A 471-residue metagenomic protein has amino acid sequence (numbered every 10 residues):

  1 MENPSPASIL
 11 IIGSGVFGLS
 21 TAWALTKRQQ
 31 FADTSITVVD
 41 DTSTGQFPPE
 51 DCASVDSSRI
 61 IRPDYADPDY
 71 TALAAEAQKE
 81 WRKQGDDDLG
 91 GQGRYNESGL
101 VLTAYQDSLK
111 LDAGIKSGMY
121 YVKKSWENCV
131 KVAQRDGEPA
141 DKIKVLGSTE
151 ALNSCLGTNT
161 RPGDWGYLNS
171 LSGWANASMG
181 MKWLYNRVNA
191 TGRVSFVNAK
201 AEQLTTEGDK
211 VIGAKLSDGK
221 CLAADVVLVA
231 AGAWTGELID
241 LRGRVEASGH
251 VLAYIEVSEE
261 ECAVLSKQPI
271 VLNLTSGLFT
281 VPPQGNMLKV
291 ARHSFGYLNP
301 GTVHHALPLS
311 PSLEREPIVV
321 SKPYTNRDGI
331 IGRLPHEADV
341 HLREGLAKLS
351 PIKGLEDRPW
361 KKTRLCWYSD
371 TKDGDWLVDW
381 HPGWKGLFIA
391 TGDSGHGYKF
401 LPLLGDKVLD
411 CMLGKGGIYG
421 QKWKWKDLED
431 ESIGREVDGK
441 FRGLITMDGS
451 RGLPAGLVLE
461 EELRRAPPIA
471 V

Functional and structural regions predicted by a protein language model:
E2-F17, T37: Beta1/beta-strand and adjacent pyrophosphate-binding region of the FAD-binding site in flavoprotein oxidoreductases
L10-I12, V39, A214, C221-T235 (+1 more regions): Short hydrophobic core segments
W23-R28, G91-G99, C221-V226, A231-G386: Active-site substrate-recognition segment that forms the wall of the catalytic cavity or substrate channel
T26-A53: Glycine-rich FAD pyrophosphate-binding loop
S57-S154, G163-D164: Dinucleotide-binding Rossmann-like beta1-alpha1 core, especially the glycine-rich loop that anchors the ADP
P68-A75, K116-Y121, Y167-N186, I330-H341: Short beta-strand to alpha-helix junction loop
G166-D218, L222-V226, A230: Helical element adjacent to the flavin cofactor pocket in flavoenzyme catalytic cores
V340-A470: C-terminal catalytic lobe of FAD-dependent flavoproteins
